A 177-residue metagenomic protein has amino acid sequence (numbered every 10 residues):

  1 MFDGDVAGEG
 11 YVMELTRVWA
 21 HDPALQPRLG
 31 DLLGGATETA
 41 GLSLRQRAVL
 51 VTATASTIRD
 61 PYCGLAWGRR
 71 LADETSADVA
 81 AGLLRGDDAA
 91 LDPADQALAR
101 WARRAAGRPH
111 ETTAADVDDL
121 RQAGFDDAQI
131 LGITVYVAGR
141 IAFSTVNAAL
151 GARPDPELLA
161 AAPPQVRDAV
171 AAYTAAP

Functional and structural regions predicted by a protein language model:
M1-P177: Hydrophobic alpha-helical segments
